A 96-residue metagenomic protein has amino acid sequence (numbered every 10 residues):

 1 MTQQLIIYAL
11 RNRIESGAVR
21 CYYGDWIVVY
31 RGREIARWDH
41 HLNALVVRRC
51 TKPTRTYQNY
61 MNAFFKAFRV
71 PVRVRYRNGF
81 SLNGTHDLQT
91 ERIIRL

Functional and structural regions predicted by a protein language model:
M1-L96: Terminal leader/tail segments of proteins
